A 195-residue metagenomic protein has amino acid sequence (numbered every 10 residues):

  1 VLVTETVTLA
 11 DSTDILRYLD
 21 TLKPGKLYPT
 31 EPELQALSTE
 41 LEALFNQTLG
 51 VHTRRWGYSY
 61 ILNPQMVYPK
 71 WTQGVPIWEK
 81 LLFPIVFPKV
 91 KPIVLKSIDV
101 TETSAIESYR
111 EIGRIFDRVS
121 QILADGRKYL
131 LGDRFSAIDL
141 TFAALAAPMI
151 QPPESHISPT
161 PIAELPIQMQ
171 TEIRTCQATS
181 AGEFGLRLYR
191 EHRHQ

Functional and structural regions predicted by a protein language model:
V1-K80, P84, H192-Q195: GST-like domain detector, emphasizing the conserved glutathione-binding G-site in the N-terminal thioredoxin-like
L9, E31-Q35, E102, I106-Y109 (+2 more regions): Generic detection of long, well-ordered alpha-helical segments
S12, L41, G50, A137-I138 (+3 more regions): Short runs of predominantly hydrophobic/aromatic residues within well-ordered alpha helices that form helix-helix
D14, L37, H52, M66 (+6 more regions): Exposed alpha-helical structural elements
Y18, I122, R187-E191: C-terminal alpha-helix
L49-T160: GST-like fold's C-terminal all-alpha helical module
A144-H194: Short His-centered aromatic/hydrophobic patch
